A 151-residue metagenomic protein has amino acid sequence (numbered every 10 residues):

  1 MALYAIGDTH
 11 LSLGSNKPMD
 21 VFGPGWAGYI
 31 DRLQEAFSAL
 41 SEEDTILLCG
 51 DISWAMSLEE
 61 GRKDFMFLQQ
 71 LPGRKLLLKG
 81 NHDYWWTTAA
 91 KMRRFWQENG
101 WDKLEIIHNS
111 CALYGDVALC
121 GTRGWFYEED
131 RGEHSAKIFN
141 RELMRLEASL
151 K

Functional and structural regions predicted by a protein language model:
M1-L71, Y84, N140, R145-K151: N-terminal active-site segment of His-dependent metallophosphoesterases
I6-N16, Q70, D83, T87-K151: Conserved catalytic scaffold of divalent metal-dependent phosphoesterases
I46, L76, V117: Short glycine- and Lys/Arg-enriched binding-loop motifs that mark or flank ligand-binding interfaces
K63, F67, L77, K91-F95: Generic beta-strand or strand-like secondary-structure segments
R74-N81: Short internal beta-strands
